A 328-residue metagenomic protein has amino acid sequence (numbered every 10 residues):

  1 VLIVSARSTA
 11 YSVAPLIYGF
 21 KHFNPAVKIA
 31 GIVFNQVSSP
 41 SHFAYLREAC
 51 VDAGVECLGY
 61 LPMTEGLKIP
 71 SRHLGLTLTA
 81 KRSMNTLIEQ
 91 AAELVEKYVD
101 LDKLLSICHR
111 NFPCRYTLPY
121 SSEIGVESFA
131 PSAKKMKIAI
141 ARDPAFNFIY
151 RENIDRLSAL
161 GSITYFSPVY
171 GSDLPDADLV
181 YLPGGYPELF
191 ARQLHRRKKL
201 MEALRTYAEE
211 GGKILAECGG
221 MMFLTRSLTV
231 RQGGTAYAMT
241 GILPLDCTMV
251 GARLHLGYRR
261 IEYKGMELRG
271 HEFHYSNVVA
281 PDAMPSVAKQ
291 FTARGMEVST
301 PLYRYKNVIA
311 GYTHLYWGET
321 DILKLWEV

Functional and structural regions predicted by a protein language model:
V1, A30, D178: Conserved acidic residues
V1-S8: Inter-motif core of Ras-like GTPase G domains
Y11-G125: Internal gly/pro-rich beta-alpha loop/helix module that stabilizes soluble enzyme cofactors or their anionic handles
I17-G19, R47-V51, N153-A159, R196 (+1 more regions): Short, solvent-exposed amphipathic alpha-helical segments in soluble enzyme and RNA/protein-processing domains
K97-L101, F146-R156, T164, M249-A252 (+1 more regions): C-terminal and late-domain segments of enzyme folds
K134-E209: Phosphate-binding active sites in nucleotide-utilizing proteins
P187-E262: Cysteine-nucleophile active-site neighborhood
